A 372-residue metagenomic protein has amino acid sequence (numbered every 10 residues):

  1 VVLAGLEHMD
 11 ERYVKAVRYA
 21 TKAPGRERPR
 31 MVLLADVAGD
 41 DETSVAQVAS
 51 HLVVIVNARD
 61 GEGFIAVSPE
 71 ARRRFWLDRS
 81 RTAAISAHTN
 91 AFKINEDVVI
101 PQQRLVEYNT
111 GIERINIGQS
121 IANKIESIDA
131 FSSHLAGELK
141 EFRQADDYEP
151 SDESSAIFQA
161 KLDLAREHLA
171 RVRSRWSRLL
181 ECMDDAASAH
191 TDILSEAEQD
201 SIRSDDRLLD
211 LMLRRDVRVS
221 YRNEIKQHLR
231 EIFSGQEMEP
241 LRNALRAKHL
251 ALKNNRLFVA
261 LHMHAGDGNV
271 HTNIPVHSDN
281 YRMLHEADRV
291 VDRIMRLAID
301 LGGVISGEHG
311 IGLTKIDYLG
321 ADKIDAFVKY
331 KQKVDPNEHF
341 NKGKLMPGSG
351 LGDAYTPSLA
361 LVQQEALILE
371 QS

Functional and structural regions predicted by a protein language model:
V1-S372: Noncatalytic alpha-helical scaffold of FAD-dependent oxidoreductases
